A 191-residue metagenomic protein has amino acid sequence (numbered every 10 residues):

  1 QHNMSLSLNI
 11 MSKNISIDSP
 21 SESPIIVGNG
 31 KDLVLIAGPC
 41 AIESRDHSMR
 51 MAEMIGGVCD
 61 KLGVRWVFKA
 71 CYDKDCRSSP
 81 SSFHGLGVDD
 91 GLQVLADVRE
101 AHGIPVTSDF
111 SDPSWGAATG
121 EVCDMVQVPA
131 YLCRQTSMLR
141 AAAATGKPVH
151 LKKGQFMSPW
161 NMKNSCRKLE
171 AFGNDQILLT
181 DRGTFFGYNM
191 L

Functional and structural regions predicted by a protein language model:
S5-L35: N-terminal amphipathic alpha-helix/helix-capping segment at the start of soluble metabolic enzymes
N14-E22, S48-V64, K163, R167: Short amphipathic alpha-helices and their capping/turn segments at secondary-structure boundaries
S23-I42, C71-S81: N-terminal small/glycine-rich loop or linker at the start of catalytic domains across soluble metabolic enzymes
L35-G38, W66-A70, V106-S108, V126-V128 (+2 more regions): Hydrophobic faces of well-ordered beta-strands that scaffold small-molecule active sites in alpha/beta enzyme cores
P39-I42, C71-D75, S111-P113, Y131 (+3 more regions): Active-site beta-loop-alpha junctions enriched in small/polar residues
A41-I55, L86-Q93: Glycine-rich anion/phosphate-binding loops
A70-Q127, R134-M138: N-terminal active-site wall of soluble small-molecule enzyme domains
G146, H150-L191: Catalytic alpha/beta core domains of metabolic enzymes, predominantly
